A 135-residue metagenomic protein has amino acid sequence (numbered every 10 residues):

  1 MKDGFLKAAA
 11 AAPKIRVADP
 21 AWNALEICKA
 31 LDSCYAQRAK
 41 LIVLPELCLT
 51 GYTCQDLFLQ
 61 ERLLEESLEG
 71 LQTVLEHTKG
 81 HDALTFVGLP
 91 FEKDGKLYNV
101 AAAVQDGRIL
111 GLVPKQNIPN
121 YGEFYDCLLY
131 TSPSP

Functional and structural regions predicted by a protein language model:
M1-L41: N-terminal glycine-/serine-/threonine-rich phosphate-binding loop
S33-Y121, Y125-L128: Cys-nucleophile CN-hydrolase/nitrilase-fold catalytic domain and related Cys-dependent amidase chemistry that acts on
Y130-P135: Conserved small/polar residues in nucleotide/adenosyl-binding loops
